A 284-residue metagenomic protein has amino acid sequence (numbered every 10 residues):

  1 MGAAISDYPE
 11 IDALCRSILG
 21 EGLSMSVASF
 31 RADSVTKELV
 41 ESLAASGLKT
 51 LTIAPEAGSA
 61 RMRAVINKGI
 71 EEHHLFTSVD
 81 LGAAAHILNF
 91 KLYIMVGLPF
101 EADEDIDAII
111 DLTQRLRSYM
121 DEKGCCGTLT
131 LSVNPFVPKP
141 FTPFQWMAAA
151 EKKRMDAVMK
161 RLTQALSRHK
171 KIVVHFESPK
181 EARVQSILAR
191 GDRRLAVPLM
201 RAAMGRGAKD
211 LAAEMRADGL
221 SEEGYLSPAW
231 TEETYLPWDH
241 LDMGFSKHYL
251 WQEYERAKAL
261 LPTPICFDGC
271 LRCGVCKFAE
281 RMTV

Functional and structural regions predicted by a protein language model:
M1-K91, M95-T128: Conserved SAM/AdoMet-binding glycine-rich loop
A3-D7, R31-S34, E56-S59, V96-G97 (+6 more regions): Short, glycine-/Ser/Thr-/acidic-enriched flexible segments
P9, A13, E104, A157 (+2 more regions): Conserved active-site and cofactor/substrate-binding residues in soluble primary-metabolism enzymes
P9, E38-L39, R61-I66, V96-E104 (+4 more regions): Flexible glycine/acidic-rich beta-alpha junction loops that bind and position SAM and/or redox cofactors in anaerobic
L92, L131, L250: Hydrophobic, well-ordered secondary-structure elements that form the walls of internal hydrophobic environments
I110, Q114, S118-C125, Q145-D156 (+1 more regions): Long, polar/charge-rich, low-hydrophobicity segments
M159, A165-V284: Radical SAM enzyme core and accessory elements
